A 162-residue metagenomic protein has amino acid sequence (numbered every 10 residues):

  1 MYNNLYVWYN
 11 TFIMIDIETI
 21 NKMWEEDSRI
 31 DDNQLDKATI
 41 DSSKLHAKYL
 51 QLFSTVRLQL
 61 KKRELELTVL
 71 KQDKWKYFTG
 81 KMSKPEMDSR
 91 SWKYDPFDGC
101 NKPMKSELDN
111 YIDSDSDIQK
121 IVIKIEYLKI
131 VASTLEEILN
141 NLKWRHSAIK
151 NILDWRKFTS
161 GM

Functional and structural regions predicted by a protein language model:
F12-M162: Charge-rich amphipathic alpha-helical interaction elements
